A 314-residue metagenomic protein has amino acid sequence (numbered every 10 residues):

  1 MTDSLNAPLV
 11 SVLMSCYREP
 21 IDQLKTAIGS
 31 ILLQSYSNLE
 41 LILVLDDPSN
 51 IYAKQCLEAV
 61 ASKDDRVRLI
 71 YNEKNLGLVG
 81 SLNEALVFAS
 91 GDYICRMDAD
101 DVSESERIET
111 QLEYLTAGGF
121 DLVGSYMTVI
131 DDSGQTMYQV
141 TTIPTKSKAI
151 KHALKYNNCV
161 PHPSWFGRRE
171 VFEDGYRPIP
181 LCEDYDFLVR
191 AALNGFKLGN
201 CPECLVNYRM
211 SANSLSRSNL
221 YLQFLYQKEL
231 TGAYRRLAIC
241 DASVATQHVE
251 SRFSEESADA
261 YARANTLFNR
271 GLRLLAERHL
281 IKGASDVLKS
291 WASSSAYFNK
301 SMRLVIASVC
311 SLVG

Functional and structural regions predicted by a protein language model:
P8-S11, S30, E40, D186: Cell-envelope/extracellular polymer assembly enzymes that use nucleotide-activated donors
V12-S15, T145-K228: Conserved nucleotide-sugar donor-binding catalytic segment
E19-L33: Short, well-formed alpha-helical segments that are part of the catalytic scaffolds of diverse glycosyltransferases
S30-Y71: Acidic donor-binding segment of Leloir-type glycosyltransferases
N72-A89, T110: Glycine-rich, basic loop-to-helix element that forms the pyrophosphate-binding segment of sugar-nucleotide handling
I94: Short aromatic/hydrophobic "clamp" motif used to bind/position activated sugar donors
E106-Y138: Conserved donor NDP-sugar-binding/catalytic core segment of glycosyltransferases
C204-S211, R217-S243, A276, L280-K289: Catalytic core of nucleotide-sugar-dependent glycosyltransferases
